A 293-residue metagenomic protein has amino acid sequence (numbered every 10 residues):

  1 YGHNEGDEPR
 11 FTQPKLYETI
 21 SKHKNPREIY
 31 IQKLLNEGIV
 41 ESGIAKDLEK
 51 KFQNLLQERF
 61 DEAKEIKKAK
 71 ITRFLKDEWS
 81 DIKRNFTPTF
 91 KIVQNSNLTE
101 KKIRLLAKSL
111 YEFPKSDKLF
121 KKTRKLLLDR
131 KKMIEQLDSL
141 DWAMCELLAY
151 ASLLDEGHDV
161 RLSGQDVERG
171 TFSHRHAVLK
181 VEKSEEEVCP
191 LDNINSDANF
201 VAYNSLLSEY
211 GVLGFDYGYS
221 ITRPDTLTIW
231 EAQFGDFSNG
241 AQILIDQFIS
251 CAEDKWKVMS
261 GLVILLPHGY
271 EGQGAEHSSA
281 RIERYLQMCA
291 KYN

Functional and structural regions predicted by a protein language model:
Y1-N293: Flexible, glycine-rich loop/tail regions that form catalytic "lids" or insertion modules at the edges of active sites
